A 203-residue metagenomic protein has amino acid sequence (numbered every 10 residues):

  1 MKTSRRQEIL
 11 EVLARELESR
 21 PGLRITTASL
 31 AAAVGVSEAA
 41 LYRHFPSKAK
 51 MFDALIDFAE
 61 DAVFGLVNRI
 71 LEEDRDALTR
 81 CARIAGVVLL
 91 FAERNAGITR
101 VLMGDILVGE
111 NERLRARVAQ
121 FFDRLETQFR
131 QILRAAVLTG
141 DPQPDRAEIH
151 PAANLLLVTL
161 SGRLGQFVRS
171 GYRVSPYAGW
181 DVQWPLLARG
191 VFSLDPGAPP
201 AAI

Functional and structural regions predicted by a protein language model:
M1-S4, R15, N68, G140 (+2 more regions): N-terminal intrinsically disordered/low-complexity leader segments
R5-L13, L30, L55-A59, V63 (+1 more regions): Generic hydrophobic, amphipathic alpha-helix propensity
E8, S19-K50, A54: Helix-turn-helix
T26, R100-L102, R115, D145 (+3 more regions): Short, hydrophobic secondary-structure boundary micro-motifs
A54, N68-G97, R146-L156: Hydrophobic alpha-helical connector segments
D61-F64, E112-T139, H150-N154, A178-P185: Amphipathic alpha-helical packing segments from all-alpha helical-bundle domains
L90-R94, I98, R130-Q131, A135 (+2 more regions): Amphipathic C-terminal alpha-helical segment
E93-A116, G165: Amphipathic alpha-helical segments used for helix-helix packing
